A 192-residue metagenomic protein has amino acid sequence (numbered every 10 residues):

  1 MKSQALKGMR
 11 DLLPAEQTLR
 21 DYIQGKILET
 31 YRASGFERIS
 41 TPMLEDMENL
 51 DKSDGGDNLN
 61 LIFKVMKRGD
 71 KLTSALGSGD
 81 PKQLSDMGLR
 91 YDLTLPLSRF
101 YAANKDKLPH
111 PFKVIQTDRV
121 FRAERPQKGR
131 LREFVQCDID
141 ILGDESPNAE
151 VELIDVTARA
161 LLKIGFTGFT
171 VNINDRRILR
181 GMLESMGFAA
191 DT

Functional and structural regions predicted by a protein language model:
M1-T192: TRNA-recognition modules of translation machinery and tRNA-sensing kinases, especially anticodon-binding
